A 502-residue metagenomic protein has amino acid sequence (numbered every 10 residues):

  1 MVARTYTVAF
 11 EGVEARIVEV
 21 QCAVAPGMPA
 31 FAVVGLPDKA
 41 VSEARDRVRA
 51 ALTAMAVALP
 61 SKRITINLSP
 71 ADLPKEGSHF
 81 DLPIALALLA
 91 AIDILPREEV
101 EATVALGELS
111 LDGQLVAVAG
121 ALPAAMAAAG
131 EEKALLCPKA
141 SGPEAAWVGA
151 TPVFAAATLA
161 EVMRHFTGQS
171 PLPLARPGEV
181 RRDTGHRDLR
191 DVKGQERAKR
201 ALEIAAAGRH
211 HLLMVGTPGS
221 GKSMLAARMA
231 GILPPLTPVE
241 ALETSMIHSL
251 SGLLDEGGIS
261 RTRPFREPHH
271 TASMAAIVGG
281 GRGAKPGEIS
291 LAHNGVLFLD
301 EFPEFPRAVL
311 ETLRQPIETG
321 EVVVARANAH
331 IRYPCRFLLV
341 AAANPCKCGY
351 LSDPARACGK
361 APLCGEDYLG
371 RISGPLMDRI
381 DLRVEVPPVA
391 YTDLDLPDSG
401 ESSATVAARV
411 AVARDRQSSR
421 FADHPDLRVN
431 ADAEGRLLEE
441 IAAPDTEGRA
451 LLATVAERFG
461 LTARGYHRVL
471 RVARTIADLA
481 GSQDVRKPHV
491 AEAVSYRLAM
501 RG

Functional and structural regions predicted by a protein language model:
M1-L213, S220, A325, Y466 (+1 more regions): Peripheral, non-AAA+ core regions of ATP-driven protein-machinery
V34-R45, A58-P60, N67-G77, G283-A284 (+1 more regions): Basic, amphipathic alpha-helical bundle interface domains used for macromolecular binding and assembly
L59-K62, E99-V100, G130-E131, G149-A150 (+8 more regions): Short loop/turn elements that form and flank the Walker-type P-loop nucleotide-binding site in RecA-like NTPase cores
D112, L299-P306, G349: Catalytic P-loop NTPase motifs of RecA-like helicase/translocase cores
E203, G258-P264, H269-L297, A329-H330: Conserved alpha-helical scaffold flanking the Walker A/P-loop in AAA+ ATPase domains
M214-G257, T319: Walker A/P-loop
G216, G279, E301: The Walker A (P-loop) glycine that initiates the GxxxxGKT/S ATP-binding motif of P-loop NTPases
N294, D300-E301, T312: Walker B catalytic acidic pair
